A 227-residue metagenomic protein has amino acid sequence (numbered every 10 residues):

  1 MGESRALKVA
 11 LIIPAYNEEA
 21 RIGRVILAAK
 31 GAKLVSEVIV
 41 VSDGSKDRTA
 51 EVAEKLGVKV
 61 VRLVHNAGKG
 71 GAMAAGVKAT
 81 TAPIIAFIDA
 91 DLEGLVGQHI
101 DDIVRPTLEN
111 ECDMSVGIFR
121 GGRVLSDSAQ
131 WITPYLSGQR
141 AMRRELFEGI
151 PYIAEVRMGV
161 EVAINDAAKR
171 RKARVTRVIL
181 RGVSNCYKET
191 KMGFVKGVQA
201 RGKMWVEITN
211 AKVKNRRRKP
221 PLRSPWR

Functional and structural regions predicted by a protein language model:
G2-E3, E155, V162, K169-R227: Hydrophobic helical membrane-anchoring modules
K8-A10, E37, A163: Cell-envelope/extracellular polymer assembly enzymes that use nucleotide-activated donors
N17-G31: Short, well-formed alpha-helical segments that are part of the catalytic scaffolds of diverse glycosyltransferases
S42-A50: A conserved acidic beta->alpha catalytic loop
A50-A79, I118: Conserved donor nucleotide-binding strand/loop of the catalytic core
I85: Short aromatic/hydrophobic "clamp" motif used to bind/position activated sugar donors
G97-G117: Conserved donor-nucleotide/metal-binding helix-loop-beta segment in metal-dependent transferases, i.e., the alpha-helix
S115-A129: Short beta-strand-to-loop element that shapes/binds the nucleotide-sugar donor at the catalytic cleft/hinge
